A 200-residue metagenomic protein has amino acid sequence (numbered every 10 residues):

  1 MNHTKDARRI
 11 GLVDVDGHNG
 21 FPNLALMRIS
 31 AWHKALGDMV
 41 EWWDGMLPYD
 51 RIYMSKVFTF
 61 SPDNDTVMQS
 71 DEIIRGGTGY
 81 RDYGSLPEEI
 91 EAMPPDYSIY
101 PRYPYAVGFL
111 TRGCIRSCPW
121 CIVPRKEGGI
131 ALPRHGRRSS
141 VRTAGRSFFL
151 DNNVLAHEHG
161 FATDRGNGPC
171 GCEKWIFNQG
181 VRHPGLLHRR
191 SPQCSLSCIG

Functional and structural regions predicted by a protein language model:
M1-E72, R81-D82, H188-R189: A short, structured N-terminal alpha-helical element that caps or precedes a catalytic domain
A7-G11, P104, R146: Residues that mark the start of a beta-strand
D16-H18, V57-S61, G79-D82, C114-R116 (+3 more regions): Short, solvent-exposed loop/turn segments at secondary-structure junctions
A25, R102-V141: Canonical Radical SAM [4Fe-4S] cluster-binding loop centered on the CxxxCxxC motif and its immediate flanking residues
P48-Y53, P119, G145-S147, S197: Conserved acidic residues
E72-I99: Ser/Thr/Gly-rich flexible loops in soluble cytosolic domains mediating phosphotransfer, phosphorylation
I90, I115, G129-I130, R134-V141 (+1 more regions): Ankyrin repeat (ANK) tandem alpha-helical domains that serve as protein-protein interaction scaffolds, prominent
R142-G200: Conserved SAM/AdoMet-binding glycine-rich loop
